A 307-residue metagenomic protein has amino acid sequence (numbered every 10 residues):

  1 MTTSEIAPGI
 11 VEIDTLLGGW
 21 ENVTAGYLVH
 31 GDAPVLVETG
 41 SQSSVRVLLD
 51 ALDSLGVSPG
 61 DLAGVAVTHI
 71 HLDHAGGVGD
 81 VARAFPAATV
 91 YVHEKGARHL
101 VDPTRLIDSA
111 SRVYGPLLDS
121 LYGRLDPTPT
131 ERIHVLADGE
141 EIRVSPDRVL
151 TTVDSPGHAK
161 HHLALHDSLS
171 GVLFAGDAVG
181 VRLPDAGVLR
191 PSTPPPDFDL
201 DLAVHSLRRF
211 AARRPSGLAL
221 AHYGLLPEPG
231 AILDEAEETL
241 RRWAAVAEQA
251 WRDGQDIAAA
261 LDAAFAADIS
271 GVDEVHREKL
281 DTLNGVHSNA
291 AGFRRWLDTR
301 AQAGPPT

Functional and structural regions predicted by a protein language model:
T2-L55, P59-D61, L165-A175: Conserved beta-strand hairpin/beta-sheet module of binuclear metal-dependent hydrolase folds, prominently
E5, H99-V153: Metallo-beta-lactamase
L28, G139-D167, V172: Core dinuclear metal-dependent hydrolase active-site scaffold
V35, A66, V90, V172-F174 (+1 more regions): Residue-level marker for buried hydrophobic side chains located in beta-strands that build the well-ordered beta-sheet
T39-S41, I70, K95-G96, H158-A159 (+3 more regions): Active-site metal-binding loops of divalent metal-dependent hydrolases
D61-D73: Metallo-beta-lactamase
V204-G254: Divalent-metal (often Zn2+) His-rich catalytic cores of metallo-beta-lactamase-fold enzymes
V246-T307: C-terminal regulatory/interaction regions
